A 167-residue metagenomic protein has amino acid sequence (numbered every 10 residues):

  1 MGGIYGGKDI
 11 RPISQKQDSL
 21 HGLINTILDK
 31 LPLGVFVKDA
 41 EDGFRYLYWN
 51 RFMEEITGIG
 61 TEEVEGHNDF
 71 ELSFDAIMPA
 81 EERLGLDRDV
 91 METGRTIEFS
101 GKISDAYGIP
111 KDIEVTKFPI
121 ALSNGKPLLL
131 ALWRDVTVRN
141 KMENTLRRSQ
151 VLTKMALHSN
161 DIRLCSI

Functional and structural regions predicted by a protein language model:
M1-D9, G125-V136: PAS-family sensory domains
G6, I13-E41, E55, N144-I167: PAS/LOV and related PAS-like sensory modules
I10-I13, S123, R139-M142: Sensory-module boundary signal marking interfaces of small helical input modules and downstream signaling cores
G43, M53-V64, D75-I77: PAS/PAS-like sensory domain cap-loop motif
L47-W49, I167: PAS-family and closely related small sensory beta-sandwich domains used across diverse signal-transduction proteins
R51-M53, D69: PAS/LOV and allied N-terminal sensory domains
F74-E92, F99, N144: PAS/Per-ARNT-Sim sensory domains
E81, M91-R95, F99-T116, N124-P127: Per-ARNT-Sim (PAS) sensory domains and their PAS-associated C-terminal
